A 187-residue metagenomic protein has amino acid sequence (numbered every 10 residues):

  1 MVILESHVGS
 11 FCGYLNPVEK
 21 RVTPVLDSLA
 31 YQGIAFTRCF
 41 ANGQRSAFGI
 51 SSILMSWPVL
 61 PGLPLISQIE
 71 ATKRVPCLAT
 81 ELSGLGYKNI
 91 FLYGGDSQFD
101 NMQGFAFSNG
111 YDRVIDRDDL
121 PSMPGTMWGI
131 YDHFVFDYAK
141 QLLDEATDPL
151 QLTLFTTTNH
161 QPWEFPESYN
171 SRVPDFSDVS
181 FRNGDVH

Functional and structural regions predicted by a protein language model:
M1-H187: Solvent-exposed soluble domains appended to multi-pass membrane proteins
